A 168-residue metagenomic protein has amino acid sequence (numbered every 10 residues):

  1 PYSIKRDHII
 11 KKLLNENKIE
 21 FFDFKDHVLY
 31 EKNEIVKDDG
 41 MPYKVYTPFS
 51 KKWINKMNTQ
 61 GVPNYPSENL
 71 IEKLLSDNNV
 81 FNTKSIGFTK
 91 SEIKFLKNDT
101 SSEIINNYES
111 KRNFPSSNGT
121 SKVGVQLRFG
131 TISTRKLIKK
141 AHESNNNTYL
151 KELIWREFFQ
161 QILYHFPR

Functional and structural regions predicted by a protein language model:
P1-M57, N145: Trp/Phe/Arg-rich N-terminal binding region typifying the photolyase-homology
P48-P167: Glycine/tryptophan-enriched, flexible segments
